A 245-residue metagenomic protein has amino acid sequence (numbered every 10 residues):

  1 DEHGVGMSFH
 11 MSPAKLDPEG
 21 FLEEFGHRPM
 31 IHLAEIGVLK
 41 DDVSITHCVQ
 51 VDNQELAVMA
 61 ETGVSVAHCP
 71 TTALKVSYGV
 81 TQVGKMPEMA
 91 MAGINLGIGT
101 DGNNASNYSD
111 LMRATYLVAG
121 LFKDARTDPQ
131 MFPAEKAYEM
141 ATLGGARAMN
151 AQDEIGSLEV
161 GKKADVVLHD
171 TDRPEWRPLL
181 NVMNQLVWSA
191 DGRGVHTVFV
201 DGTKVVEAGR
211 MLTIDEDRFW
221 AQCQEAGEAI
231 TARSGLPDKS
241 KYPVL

Functional and structural regions predicted by a protein language model:
D1-G4, G37, A119-K123, M149 (+1 more regions): Structural signal for hydrophobic packing residues in well-ordered secondary-structure cores of soluble enzyme domains
D1-S65, Y78-L96, R113, D153: Histidine/acidic residue-rich metal-binding segments in metalloenzymes
H10, I45, M59, V66 (+5 more regions): Conserved, mostly hydrophobic/aromatic
P13, P70-K75, G102-N103: Short, acidic/turn-prone active-site loops that include or flank metal/cofactor- and phosphate-binding residues
L33-D42, P87-W176, S189-D191: His/Asp/Glu-enriched, well-ordered alpha-helical/loop segment that forms or immediately abuts the divalent-metal
N53, L74-K75, A105, W176: Short glycine-rich, flexible loops that bind phosphorylated cofactors or substrates
V76-T81, Y108, P178: Short, charged, surface-exposed secondary-structure boundary motifs
E139-L245: Active-site microenvironment of metallo-dependent hydrolases
